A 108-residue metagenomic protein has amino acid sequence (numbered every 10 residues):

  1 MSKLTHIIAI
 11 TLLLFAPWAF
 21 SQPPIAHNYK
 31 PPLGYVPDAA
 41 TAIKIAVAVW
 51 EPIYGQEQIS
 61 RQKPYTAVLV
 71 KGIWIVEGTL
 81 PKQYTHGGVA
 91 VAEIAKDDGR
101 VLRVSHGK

Functional and structural regions predicted by a protein language model:
M1-I8: Bacterial N-terminal signal peptides that target proteins for export
A19-S21: Boundary at the C-terminal end of the N-terminal hydrophobic targeting segment
P24-H27: Noncatalytic, solvent-exposed loop/strand surfaces of beta-propeller-type extracellular/periplasmic domains
Y29-Q62: Short, non-transmembrane alpha-helical segments in secretory-pathway proteins
E57-K108: Exposed beta-strand-loop-beta-strand "reactive/processing" segments of non-cytosolic proteins
